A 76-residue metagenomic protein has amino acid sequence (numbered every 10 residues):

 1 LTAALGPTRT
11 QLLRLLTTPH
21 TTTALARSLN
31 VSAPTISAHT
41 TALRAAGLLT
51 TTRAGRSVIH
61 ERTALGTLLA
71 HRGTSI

Functional and structural regions predicted by a protein language model:
L1-T63, T67-I76: Extended mid-to-C-terminal alpha-helical interaction segments
